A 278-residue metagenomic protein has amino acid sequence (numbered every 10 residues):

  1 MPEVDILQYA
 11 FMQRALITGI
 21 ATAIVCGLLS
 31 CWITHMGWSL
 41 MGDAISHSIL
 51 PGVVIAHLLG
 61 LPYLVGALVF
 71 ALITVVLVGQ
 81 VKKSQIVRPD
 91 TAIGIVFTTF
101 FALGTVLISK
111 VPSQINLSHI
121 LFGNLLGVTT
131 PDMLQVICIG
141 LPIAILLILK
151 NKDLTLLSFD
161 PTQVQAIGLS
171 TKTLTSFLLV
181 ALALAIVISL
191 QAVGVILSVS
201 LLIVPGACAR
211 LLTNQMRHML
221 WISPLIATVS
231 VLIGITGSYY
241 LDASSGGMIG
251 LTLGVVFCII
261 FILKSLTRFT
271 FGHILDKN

Functional and structural regions predicted by a protein language model:
M1-I24, H273, K277: Membrane-interfacial amphipathic/re-entrant helices at transmembrane-helix boundaries
P2-A10, I24-H35, G52-P62, D153-Q163 (+2 more regions): Short juxtamembrane and helix-loop transition motifs at transmembrane-helix boundaries in membrane proteins
P2-R14, Q85, P89-D153, V180: Transmembrane helix-bundle core of multi-pass membrane transporters and related energy-transducing complexes
A15-T18, Y63-A71, D90-G94, I137 (+2 more regions): Loop-to-transmembrane alpha-helix initiation sites
C31-S113, A209-W221, S238-L241, K264-L266: Short loop segments and helix-boundary regions at transmembrane helix junctions of multi-pass inner-membrane proteins
M133-P205: Helix-loop-helix "hairpin" substructures at the membrane interface of multi-pass membrane proteins
I196-G247: Transmembrane alpha-helical segments in multi-pass inner-membrane proteins
G246-G250, G254-N278: Cytosolic-side transmembrane-helix boundaries in multi-pass membrane proteins
